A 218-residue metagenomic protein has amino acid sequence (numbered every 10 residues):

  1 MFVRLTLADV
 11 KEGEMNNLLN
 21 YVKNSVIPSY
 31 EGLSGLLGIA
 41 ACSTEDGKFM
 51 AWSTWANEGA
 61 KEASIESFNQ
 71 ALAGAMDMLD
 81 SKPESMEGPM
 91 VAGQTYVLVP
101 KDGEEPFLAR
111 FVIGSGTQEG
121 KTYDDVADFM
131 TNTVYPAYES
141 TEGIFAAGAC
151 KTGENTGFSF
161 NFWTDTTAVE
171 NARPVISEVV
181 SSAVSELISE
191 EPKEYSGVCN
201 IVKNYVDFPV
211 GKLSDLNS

Functional and structural regions predicted by a protein language model:
M1-M50, T54-F158, F162-S218: Short S/T/G/P-rich N-terminal loop/turn motif that feeds into the first structured element of a domain
